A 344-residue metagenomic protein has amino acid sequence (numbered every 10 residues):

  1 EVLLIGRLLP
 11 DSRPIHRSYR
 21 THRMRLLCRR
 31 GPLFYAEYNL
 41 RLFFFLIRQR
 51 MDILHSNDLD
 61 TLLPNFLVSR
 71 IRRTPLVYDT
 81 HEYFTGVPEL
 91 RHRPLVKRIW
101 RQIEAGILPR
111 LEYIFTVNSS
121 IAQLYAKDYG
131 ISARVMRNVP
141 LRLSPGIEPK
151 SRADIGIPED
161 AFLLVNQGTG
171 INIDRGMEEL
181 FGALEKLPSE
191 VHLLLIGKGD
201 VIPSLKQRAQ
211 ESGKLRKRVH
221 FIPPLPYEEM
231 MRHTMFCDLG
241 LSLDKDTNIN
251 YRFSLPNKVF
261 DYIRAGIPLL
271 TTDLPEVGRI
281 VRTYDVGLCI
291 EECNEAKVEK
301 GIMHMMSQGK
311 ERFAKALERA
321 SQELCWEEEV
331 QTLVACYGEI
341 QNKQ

Functional and structural regions predicted by a protein language model:
G6, R23, T85, R101-I147 (+2 more regions): Donor nucleotide-sugar binding/catalytic pocket of nucleotide-sugar-dependent glycosyltransferases
L33-E37, P75, T85-I107, I173: Nucleotide-sugar donor phosphate/pyrophosphate-binding loop at the beta->alpha transition of glycosyltransferases
L40-R48, L63, L67-I71, L95-I114 (+1 more regions): Membrane-proximal helix-turn-helix segments that form the acceptor-binding/catalytic region of lipid-linked
L95-R98, P145-I157, K310, A314: A short helix/loop element that forms part of the nucleotide-sugar donor recognition site in Leloir-type
P158-E185, L194, L333: Conserved donor-binding/catalytic core segment of Leloir-type glycosyltransferases
I171-R175, P226-M235, G240-F260, T271-R279: Nucleotide-sugar-dependent
I196, P203-R232, F236-L239: Nucleotide-activated donor-binding/catalytic signature segment of Leloir-type glycosyltransferases, i.e., the conserved
C293, S307-E339: A charged, aromatic-enriched C-terminal amphipathic alpha-helix characteristic of glycosyltransferases across folds
